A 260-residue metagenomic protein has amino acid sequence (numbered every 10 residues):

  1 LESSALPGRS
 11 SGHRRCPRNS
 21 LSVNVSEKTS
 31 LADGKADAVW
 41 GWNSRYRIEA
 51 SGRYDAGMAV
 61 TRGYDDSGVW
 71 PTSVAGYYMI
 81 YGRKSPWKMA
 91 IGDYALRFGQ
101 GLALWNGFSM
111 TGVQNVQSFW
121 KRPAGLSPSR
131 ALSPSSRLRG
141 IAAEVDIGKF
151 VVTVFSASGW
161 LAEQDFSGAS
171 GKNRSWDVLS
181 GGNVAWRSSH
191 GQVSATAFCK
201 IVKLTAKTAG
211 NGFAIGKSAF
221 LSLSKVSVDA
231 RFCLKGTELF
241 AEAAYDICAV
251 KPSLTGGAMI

Functional and structural regions predicted by a protein language model:
L1-I260: Outer-membrane beta-barrel channel domains
